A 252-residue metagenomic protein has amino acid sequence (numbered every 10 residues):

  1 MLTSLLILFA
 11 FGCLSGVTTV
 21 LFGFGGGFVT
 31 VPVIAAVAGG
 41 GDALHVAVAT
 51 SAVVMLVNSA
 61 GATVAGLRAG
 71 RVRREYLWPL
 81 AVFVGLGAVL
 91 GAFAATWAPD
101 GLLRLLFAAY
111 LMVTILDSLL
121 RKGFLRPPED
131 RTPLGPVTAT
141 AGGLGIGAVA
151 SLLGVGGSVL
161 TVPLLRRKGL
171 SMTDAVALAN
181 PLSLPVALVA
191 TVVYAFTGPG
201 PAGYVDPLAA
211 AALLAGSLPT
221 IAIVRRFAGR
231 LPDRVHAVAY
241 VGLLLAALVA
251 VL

Functional and structural regions predicted by a protein language model:
M1-L21, V29-H45, G61-L152, V162-D174 (+1 more regions): Juxtamembrane transmembrane-helix boundary motif
G26, L188-V193: Hydrophobic alpha-helical transmembrane segments that constitute the membrane-spanning cores of multi-pass membrane
V48-M55, V176-L184: Transmembrane helix-bundle signature of multi-pass membrane transporters/permeases
V155: Gly/Ser/Thr-rich loops at beta-strand to alpha-helix junctions that form or flank small-molecule/cofactor-binding
